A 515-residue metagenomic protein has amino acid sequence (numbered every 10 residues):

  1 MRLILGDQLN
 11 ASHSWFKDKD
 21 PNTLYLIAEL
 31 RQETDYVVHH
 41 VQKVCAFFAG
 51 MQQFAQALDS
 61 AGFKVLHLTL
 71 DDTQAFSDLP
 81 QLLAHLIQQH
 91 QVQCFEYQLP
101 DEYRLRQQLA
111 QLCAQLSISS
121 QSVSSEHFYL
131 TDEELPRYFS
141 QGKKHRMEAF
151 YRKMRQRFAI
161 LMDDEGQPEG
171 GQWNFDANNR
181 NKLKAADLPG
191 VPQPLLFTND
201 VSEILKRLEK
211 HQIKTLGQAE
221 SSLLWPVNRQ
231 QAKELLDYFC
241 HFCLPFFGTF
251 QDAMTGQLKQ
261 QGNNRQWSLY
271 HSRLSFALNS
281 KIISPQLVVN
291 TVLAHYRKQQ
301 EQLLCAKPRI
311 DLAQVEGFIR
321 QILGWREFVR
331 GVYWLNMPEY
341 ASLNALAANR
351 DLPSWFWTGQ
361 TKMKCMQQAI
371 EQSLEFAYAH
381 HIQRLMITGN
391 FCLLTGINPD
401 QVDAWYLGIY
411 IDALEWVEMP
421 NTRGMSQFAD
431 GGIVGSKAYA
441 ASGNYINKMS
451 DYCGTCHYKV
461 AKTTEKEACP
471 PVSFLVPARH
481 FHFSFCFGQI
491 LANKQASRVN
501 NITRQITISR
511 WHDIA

Functional and structural regions predicted by a protein language model:
M1-L70: N-terminal beta-strand-loop-alpha-helix module at the start of alpha/beta ligand-binding or catalytic domains
M1-W15, V41, E169-Q299, R309-D311 (+2 more regions): Substrate/cofactor-recognition hotspot
L5, N10, A253-G256, R265 (+1 more regions): C-terminal catalytic domain of photolyase/cryptochrome flavoproteins, centering on the FAD-binding pocket
Q8-N10, Q74, L99-Q107, L393: Gly/Ser/Thr-rich loops at beta-strand to alpha-helix junctions that form or flank small-molecule/cofactor-binding
H13-F16, Y36-H39, S77-P80, L105-A110 (+2 more regions): A short acidic (Asp/Glu
F63-S77, W355-T358: Glycine-rich phosphate-binding "P-loop"
H67-T73, V123-H127, F250-D252: Acidic carboxylate-rich catalytic motifs and surrounding loops in phosphoryl-/glycosyl-chemistry enzymes
D78-W225: Beta-rich, aromatic/charged-enriched effector core domains that present basic-aromatic interfaces for binding
